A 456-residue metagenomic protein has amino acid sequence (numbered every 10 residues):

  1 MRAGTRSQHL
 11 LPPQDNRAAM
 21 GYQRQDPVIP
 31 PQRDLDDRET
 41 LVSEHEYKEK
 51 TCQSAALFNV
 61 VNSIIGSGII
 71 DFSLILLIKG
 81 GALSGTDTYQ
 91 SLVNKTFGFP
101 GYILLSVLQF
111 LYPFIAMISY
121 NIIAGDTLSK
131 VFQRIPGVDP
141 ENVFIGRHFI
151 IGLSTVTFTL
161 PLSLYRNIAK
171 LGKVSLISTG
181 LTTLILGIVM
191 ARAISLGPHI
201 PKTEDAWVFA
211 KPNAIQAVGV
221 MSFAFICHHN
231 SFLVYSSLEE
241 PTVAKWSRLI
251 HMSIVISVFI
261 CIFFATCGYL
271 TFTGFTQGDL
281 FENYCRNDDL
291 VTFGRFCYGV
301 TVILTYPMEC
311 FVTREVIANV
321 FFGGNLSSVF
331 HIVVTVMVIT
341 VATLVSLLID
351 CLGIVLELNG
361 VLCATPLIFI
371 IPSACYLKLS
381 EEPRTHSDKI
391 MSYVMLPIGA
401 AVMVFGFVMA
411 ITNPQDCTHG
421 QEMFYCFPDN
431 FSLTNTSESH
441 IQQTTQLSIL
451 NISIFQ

Functional and structural regions predicted by a protein language model:
M1-L347, L367-Q456: Intrinsically disordered, low-complexity regions flanking or connecting the multi-pass transmembrane cores of membrane
V345-E357: Membrane-embedded helix-loop-helix hairpins and adjacent transmembrane boundary segments in multi-pass transporters
E357-P366: Short alpha-helical packing/oligomerization segments
